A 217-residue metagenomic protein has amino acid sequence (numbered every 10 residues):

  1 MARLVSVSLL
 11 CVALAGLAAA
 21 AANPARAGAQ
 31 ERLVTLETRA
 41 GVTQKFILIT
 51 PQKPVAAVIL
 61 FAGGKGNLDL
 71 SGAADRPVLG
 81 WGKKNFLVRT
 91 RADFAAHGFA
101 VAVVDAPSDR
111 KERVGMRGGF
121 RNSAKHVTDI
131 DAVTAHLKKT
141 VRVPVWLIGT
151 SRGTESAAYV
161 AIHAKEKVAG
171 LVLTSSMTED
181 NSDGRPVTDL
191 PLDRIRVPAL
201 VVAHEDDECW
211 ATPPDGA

Functional and structural regions predicted by a protein language model:
V7-A18: Bacterial N-terminal signal peptides
A25-K53: N-terminal cap/lid segment of alpha/beta-hydrolase-fold proteins
P51-D93: Short, surface-exposed "cap/lid" segments of acyl-processing enzymes
F86, R113-T140: Alpha/beta-hydrolase active-site loop
R91-K111: Conserved alpha/beta-hydrolase
I148-A157: Gly/Ala-rich beta-loop-alpha elbow adjacent to hydrolase catalytic centers
Y159-A169: Conserved hydrolase catalytic core segment
G170, S175-A217: The feature captures the conserved acid-bearing segment of alpha/beta-hydrolase catalytic domains
